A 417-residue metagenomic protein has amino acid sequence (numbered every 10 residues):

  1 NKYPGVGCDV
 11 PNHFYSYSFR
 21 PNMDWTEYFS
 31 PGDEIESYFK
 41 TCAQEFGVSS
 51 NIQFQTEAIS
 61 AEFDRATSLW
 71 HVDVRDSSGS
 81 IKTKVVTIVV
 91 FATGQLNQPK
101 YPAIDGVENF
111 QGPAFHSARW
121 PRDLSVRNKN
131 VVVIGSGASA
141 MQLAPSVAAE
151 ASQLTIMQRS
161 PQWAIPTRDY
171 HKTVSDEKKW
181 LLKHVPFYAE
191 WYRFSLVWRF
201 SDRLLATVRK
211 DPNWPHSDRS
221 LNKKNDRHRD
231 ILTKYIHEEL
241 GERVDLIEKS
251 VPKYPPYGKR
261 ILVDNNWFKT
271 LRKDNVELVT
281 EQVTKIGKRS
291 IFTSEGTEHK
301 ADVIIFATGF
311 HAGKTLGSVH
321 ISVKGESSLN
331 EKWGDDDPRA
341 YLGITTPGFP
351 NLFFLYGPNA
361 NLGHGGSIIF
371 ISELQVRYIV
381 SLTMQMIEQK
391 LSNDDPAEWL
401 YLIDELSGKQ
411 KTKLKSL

Functional and structural regions predicted by a protein language model:
K2-Y28, D33-E36, S175-E190: N-terminal glycine-rich dinucleotide-binding loop that anchors FAD/FMN and/or NAD(P) in oxidoreductases
Y3, V303, A307-T383: Glycine/threonine-rich phosphate-binding loop and adjacent beta-strand/alpha-helix elements that clamp
N22-Q44, Q53, S220-H228, Y254-N266: Short beta-strand to alpha-helix junction loop
E27-L96, E239, K285: Feature captures the FAD/FMN-dependent oxidoreductase FAD-binding
Q53-L69, W120-D123, D274-S294: A conserved short coil-to-beta-strand element within the FAD-binding core of flavoproteins
A58, V72, T83-L96, V131-I134 (+4 more regions): Short hydrophobic core segments
K84, F91-K234, E238, R243 (+5 more regions): Rossmann-like dinucleotide-binding core of oxidoreductases
A206-H320, I403-L417: C-terminal catalytic lobe of FAD-dependent flavoproteins
